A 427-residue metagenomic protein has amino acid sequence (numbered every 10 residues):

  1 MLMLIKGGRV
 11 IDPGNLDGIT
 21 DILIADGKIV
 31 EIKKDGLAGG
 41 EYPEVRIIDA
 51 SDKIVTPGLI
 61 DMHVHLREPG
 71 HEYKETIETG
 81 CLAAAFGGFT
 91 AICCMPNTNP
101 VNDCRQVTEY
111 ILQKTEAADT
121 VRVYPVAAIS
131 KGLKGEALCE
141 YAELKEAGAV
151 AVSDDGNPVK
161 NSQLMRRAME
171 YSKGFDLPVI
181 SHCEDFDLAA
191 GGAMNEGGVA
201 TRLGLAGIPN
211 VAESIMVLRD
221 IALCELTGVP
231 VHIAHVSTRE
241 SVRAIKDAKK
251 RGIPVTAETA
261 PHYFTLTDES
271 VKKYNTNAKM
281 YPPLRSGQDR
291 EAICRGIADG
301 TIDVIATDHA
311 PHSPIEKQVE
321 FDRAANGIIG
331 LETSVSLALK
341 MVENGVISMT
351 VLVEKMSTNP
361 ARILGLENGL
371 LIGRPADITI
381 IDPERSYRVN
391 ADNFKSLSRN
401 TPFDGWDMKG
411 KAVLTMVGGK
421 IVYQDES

Functional and structural regions predicted by a protein language model:
M1-E41: N-terminal metal-binding scaffold of metallo-dependent hydrolase/deaminase domains
G8, E320-R323, I372-S427: C-terminal cap of metal-dependent C-N hydrolases
G8, G27, D52, H63 (+15 more regions): Divalent metal-coordination and catalytic microenvironments
L37-T56: Active-site metal-binding motif and surrounding structural segment of the metallo-beta-lactamase
S51-T115: Metal-associated gating/positioning segment near the N- to mid-region
R105-R122, E170-S181, L337: Alpha-helix-loop-beta-strand connector modules within alpha/beta enzyme cores
E136-I305: Histidine/acidic residue-rich metal-binding segments in metalloenzymes
R202-P230, N277, G296-D299, D303-I305 (+1 more regions): His/Asp/Glu-enriched, well-ordered alpha-helical/loop segment that forms or immediately abuts the divalent-metal
